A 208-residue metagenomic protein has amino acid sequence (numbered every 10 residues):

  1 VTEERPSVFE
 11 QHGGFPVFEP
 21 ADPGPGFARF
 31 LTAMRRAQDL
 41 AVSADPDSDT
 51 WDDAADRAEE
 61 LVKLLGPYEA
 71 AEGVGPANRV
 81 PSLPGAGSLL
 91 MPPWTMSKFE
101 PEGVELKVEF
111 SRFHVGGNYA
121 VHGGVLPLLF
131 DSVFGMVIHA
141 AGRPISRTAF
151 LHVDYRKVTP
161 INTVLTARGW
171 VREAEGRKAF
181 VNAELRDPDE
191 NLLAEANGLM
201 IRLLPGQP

Functional and structural regions predicted by a protein language model:
T2-G73, T159-I161, R172-P208: HotDog/MaoC-like acyl-thioester-processing domains
D49-A120: Long amphipathic N-terminal alpha/beta scaffold segment
F99-G103, V121-R143: Active-site helix/loop of acyl-thioester processing domains in fatty-acid/polyketide metabolism, spanning hotdog-fold
E102-V104, A149, L165, A179 (+1 more regions): Hydrophobic core residues within well-ordered beta-strands of beta-rich domains
V108-F110, K157, L185: Short, structured patches in soluble enzyme cores that scaffold and shape functional sites
R143-P144, I161-L165: Short, positively charged
